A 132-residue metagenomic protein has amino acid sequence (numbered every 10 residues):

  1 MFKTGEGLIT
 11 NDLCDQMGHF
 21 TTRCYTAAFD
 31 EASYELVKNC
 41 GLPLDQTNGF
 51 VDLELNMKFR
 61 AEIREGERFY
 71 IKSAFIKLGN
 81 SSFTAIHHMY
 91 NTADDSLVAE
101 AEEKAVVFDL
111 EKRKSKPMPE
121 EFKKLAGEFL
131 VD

Functional and structural regions predicted by a protein language model:
M1-E54, D109-D132: Hot-dog-fold acyl-thioester-processing enzymes
M1-T4, R64-E65, F75-D132: HotDog/MaoC-like acyl-thioester-processing domains
L8, K58, K104-V106: Residues in well-ordered beta-strands of folded domains
L36-F83, V98-A101: Hydrophobic beta-strand-centered segment that forms part of the acyl-chain substrate-binding groove
